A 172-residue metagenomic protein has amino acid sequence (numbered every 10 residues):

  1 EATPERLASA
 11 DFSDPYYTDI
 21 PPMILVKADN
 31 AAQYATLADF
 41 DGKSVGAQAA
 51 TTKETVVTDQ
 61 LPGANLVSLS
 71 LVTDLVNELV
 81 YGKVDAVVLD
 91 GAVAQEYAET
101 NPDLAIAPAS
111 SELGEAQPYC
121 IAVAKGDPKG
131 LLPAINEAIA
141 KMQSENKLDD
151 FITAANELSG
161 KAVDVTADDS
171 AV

Functional and structural regions predicted by a protein language model:
E1-D39: Acidic, polar ligand-binding/catalytic clefts
E1-S9, V56-D59, D85-E115: A ligand-binding cleft/hinge motif common to bilobed small-molecule-binding domains
Y17, K53-L71, A98-P102: Ligand-binding cleft/hinge of the Venus flytrap
T18-V26, Q95, E99-I139, S159-V172: Periplasmic-binding protein-like
A32-Q33, V67-Y81, A92: Short helix-initiation/N-cap motifs at beta->coil->alpha
L37-A50: Short loop->beta-strand "edge-of-pocket" segments that line small-molecule binding or catalytic clefts across diverse
F40, L79-V80, I121, I135: Hydrophobic residues within well-ordered alpha-helices
K53, A138-S159: Periplasmic-binding protein-like
